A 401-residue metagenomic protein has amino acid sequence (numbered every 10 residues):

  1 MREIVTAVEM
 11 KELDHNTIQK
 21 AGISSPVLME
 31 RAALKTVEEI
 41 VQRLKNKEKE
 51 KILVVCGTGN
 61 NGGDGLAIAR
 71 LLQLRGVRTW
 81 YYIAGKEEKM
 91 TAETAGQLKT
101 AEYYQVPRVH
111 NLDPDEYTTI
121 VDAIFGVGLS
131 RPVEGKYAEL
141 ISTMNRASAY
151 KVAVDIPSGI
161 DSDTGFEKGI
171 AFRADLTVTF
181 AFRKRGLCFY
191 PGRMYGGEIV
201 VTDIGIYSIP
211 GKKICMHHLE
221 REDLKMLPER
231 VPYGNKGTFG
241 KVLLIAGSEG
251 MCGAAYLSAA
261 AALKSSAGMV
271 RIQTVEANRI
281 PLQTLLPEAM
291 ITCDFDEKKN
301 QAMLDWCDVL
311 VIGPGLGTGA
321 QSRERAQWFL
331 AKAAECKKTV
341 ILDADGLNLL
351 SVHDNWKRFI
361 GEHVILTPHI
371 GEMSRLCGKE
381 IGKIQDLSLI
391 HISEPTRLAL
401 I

Functional and structural regions predicted by a protein language model:
M1-Y81, T91, L187-V340, A344 (+3 more regions): Small-residue (G/A/S/T)-rich helix-start motifs and N-terminal tracts that mark the onset
E38-A123, P132-V154, A333, K357: Nucleotide and nucleotide-moiety/phosphate-recognizing core
Q97-L98, Y137-A138, A174, A326 (+1 more regions): Amphipathic alpha-helical segments in well-structured domains
L98, T118-F125, C307-L316: Small/polar-residue-rich loop-to-helix segments that shape phosphate-bearing ligand pockets
L98-E102, I170-A171, P191-M194, K357-R358: Short, conserved catalytic or adaptor-binding loops enriched in Gly and charged residues
P114-T118, A171, L304-D305, F359-I360: A short, aliphatic-rich alpha-helical micro-motif
T118-T119, I124-K213: Internal gly/pro-rich beta-alpha loop/helix module that stabilizes soluble enzyme cofactors or their anionic handles
I401: Cytosolic catalytic cores of cyclic-nucleotide second-messenger enzymes
